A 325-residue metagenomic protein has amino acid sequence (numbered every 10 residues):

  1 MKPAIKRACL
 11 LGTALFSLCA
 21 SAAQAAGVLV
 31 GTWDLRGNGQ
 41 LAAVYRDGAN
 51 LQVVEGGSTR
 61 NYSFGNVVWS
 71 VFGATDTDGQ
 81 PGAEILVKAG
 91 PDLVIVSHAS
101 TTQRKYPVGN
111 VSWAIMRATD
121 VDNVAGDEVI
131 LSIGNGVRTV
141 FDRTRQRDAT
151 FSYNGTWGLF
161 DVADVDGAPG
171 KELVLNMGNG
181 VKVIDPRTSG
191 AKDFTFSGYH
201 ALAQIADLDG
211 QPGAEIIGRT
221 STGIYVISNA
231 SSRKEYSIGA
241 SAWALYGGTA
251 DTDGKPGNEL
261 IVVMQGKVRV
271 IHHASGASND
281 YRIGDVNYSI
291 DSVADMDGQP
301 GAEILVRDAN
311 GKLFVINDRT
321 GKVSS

Functional and structural regions predicted by a protein language model:
M1-L11: Bacterial N-terminal signal peptides that target proteins for export
L11-L18: Bacterial N-terminal signal peptides
S21-A25: Sec/Tat signal peptide C-region and signal peptidase I cleavage site
G27-R36, L41, W69-T77, W113-D122 (+4 more regions): Beta-propeller blade termini
R36-V44, Q80-K88, N123-S132, A168-N176 (+3 more regions): Acidic/hydrophobic-patterned starts of short beta strands in beta-sheet-rich repeat architectures
N50-Q52, D92-I95, G136-V140, G180-V183 (+3 more regions): Structural motif
G56-G57, H98-S100, R143-R145, P186-S189 (+3 more regions): Short loop/turn segments that connect beta-strands within beta-propeller blades
T59-S63, T102-P107, Q146-S152, G190-T195 (+2 more regions): A short beta-strand motif characteristic of beta-propeller blades
